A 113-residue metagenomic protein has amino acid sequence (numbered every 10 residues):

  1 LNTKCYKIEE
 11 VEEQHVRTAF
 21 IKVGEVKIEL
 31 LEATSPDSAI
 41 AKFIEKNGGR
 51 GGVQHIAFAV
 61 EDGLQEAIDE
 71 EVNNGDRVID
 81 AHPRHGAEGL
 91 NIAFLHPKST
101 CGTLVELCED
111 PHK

Functional and structural regions predicted by a protein language model:
T3-H15, S35-Q54, N74-I92, P111-K113: A cross-kingdom feature marking solvent-exposed beta-strand/loop segments within repeated, beta-rich binding/scaffold
A19-K22, A41-E70: Vicinal oxygen chelate
A19-K22, I28-E29, Q65-K113: Vicinal oxygen chelate
